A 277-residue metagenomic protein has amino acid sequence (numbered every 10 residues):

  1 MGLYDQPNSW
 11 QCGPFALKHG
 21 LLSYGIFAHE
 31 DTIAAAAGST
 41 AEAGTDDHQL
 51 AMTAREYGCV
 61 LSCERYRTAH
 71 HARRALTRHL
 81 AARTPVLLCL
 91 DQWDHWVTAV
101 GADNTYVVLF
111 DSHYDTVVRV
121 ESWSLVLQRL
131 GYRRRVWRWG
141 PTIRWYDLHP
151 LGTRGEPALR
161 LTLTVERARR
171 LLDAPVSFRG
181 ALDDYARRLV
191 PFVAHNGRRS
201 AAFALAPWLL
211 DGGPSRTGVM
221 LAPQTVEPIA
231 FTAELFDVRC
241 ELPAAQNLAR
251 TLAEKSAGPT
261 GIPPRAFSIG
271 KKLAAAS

Functional and structural regions predicted by a protein language model:
M1-N8, A36-E42, E64-Y66: Second-shell loop/turn segments in exported
C12: Active-site-proximal loop/helix segment associated with metal-binding centers of metalloenzymes
A16-L21: Buried hydrophobic packing segments
Y24-T32: Short, well-structured active-site flanking segments
A36, S62-V118, A266-F267, K271-A276: Active-site-adjacent substructure of cysteine-protease-like catalytic cores
T40-A54: Short, surface-exposed acidic-centric catalytic microdomains
G58: Active-site acidic/histidine clusters and adjacent loop/turn architecture that either coordinate catalytic ions
A102-A276: Noncatalytic regulatory segments and standalone regulatory/sensor domains
